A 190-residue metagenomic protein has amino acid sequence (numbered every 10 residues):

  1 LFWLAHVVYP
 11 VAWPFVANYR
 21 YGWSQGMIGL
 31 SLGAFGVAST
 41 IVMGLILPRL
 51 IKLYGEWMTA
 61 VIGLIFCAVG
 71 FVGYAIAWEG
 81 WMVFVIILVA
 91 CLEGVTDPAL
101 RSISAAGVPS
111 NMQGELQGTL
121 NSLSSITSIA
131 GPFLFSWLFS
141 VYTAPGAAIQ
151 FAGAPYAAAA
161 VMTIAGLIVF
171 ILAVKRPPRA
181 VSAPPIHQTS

Functional and structural regions predicted by a protein language model:
V11-I28: Short amphipathic helix-loop junctions that connect adjacent transmembrane helices in Major Facilitator Superfamily/SLC
Q25-G26, V108-S122, I149: Loop-to-transmembrane helix entry/capping segments in MFS-fold secondary transporters and related SLC/MFSD carriers
V42-E56, F139: Helix-to-loop junctions at the C-terminal end of transmembrane segments in multipass secondary transporters
M58-G73: Structural signature of the two symmetry-related core transmembrane helices
G73-I87, T96: Helix-loop junctions at membrane interfaces in 12-TM secondary transporters
V95-P109: Intracellular juxtamembrane helix-capping segments at the cytosolic ends of symmetry-related transmembrane helices
W137-T163: A membrane-interface helix-boundary motif in multi-pass transporters
A157-S190: Multi-pass alpha-helical transporter architecture, strongest for 12-TM Major Facilitator/SLC carriers used
